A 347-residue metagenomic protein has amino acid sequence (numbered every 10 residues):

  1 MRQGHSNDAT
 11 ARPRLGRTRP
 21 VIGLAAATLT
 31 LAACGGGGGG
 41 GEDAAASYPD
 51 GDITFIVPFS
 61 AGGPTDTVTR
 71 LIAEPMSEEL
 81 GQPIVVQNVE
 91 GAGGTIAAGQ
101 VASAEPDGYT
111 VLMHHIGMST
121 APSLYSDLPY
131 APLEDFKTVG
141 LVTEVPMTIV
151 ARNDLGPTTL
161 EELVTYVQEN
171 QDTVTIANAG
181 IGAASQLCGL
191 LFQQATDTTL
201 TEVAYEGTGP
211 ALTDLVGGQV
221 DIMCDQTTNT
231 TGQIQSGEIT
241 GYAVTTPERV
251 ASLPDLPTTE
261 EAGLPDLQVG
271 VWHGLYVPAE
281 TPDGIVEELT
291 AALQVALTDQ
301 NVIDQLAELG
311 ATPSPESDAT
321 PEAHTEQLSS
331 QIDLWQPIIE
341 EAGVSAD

Functional and structural regions predicted by a protein language model:
M1-T54, E161, G343-D347: Short, low-complexity disordered leader/linker segments with a strong preference for bacterial N-terminal type II
G4, D50-D52, Q194, T198 (+4 more regions): An extracytoplasmic/periplasmic, membrane-proximal ligand-sensing/linker region
G35-E134, T173, D197-I222, G343-D347: N-terminal (or domain-start) structured segment
G40-A45, D135-V139, E260-L267: Short beta-strand/turn micro-motifs at beta-sheet edges
M76, S103-Y109, L124-P210, T259 (+1 more regions): Hinge/capping helix and adjacent helix->loop/strand transition within the periplasmic-binding protein
M113-M118, N178, G207-T208, D225-T230 (+3 more regions): Beta->alpha turn/N-cap motifs
G117-D127, L191-A195, D221-L256: A ligand-binding cleft/hinge motif common to bilobed small-molecule-binding domains
